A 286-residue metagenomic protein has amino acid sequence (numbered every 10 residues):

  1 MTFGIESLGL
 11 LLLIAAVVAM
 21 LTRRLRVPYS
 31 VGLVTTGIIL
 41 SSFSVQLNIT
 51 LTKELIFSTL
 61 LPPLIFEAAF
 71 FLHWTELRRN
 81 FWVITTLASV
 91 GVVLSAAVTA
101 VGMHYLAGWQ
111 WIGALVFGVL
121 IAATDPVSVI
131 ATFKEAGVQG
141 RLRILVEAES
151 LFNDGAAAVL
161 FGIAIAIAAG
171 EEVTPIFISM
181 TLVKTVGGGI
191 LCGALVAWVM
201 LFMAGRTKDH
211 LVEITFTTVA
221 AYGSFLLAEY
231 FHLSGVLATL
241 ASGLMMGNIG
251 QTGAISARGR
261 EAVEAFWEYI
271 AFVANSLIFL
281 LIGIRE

Functional and structural regions predicted by a protein language model:
M1-E286: Transmembrane helical cores of multi-pass secondary ion antiporters/exchangers
